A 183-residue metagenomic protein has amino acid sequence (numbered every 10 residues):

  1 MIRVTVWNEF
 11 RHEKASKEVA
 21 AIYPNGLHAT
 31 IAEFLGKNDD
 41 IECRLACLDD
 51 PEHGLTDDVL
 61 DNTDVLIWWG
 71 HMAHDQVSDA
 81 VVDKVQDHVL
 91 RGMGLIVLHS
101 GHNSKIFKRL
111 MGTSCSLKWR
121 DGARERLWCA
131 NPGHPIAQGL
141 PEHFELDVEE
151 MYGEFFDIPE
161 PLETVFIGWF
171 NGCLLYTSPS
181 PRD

Functional and structural regions predicted by a protein language model:
M1-N62: Aromatic-Pro/Gly-enriched surface loop or interdomain linker that acts as a lid/target-recognition segment
I2, I41, M93, L162-E163: A structural micro-motif
V4-T5, R44, I67, I96 (+1 more regions): Hydrophobic/aromatic beta-strand patches that form the interior of the parallel beta-sheet core in alpha/beta enzyme
R11-H12, P51, A73, H102-S104 (+1 more regions): Short, solvent-exposed loop/turn segments at secondary-structure junctions
I22-Y23, V82-Q86, F107, G112-S114: Glycine-rich, phosphate-binding/catalytic loops in enzymes
L60-K105: Short alpha-beta junction capping motif
L98-L174: An acidic, glycine-rich "communication" segment
Y176-D183: Conserved small/polar residues in nucleotide/adenosyl-binding loops
